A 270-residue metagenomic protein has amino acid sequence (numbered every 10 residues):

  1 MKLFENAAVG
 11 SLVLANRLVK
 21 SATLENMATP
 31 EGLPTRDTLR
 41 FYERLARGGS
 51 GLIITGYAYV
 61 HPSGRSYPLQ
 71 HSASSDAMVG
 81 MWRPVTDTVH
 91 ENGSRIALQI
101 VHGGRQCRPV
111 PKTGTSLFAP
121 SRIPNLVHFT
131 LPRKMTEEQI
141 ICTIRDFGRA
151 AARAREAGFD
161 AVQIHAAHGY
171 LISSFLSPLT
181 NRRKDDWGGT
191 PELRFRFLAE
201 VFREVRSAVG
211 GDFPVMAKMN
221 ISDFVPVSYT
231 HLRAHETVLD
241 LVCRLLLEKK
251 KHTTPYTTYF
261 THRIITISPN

Functional and structural regions predicted by a protein language model:
M1-A97, V101, T143: N-terminal capping/small domains of soluble enzymes
T23-E25, V101-G103, A167-G169, N220-F224: Active-site beta-loop-alpha junctions enriched in small/polar residues
E25-R36, H71-S72, T130-R145, I221-Y229: Active-site mouth loops of central-metabolism enzymes
G32, G188-E200, I221-L232: Active-site glycine- and acidic-residue-rich loops that bind and position anionic ligands or nucleotide-like cofactors
T55-D76, H102-P111, I164-G188: Glycine-rich, proline-tolerant flexible connector loops at the mouths of alpha/beta enzymes
S72-N92, R182-F213: Alpha-helix-loop-beta-strand connector modules within alpha/beta enzyme cores
E91, R95, V101-F159: Non-globular sequence segments
T230-T237, L241, K249-K250, N270: Conserved small/polar residues in nucleotide/adenosyl-binding loops
